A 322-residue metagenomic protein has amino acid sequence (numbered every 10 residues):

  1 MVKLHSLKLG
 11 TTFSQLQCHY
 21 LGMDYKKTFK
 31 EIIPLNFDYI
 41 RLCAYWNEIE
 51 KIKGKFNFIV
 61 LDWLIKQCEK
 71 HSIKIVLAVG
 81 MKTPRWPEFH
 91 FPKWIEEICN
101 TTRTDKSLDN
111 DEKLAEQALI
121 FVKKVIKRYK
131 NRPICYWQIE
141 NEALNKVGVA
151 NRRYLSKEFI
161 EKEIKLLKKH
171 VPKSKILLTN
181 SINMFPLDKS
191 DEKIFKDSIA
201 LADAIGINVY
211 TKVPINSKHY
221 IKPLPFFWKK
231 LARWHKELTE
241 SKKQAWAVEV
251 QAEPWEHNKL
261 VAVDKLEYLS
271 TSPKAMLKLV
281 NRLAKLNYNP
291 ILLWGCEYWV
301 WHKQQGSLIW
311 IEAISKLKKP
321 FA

Functional and structural regions predicted by a protein language model:
M1-I32, F37, C43: Boundary/entry segment of secreted carbohydrate-active catalytic domains
L7-F13, D38-L42, I75-V79, C135-I139 (+4 more regions): Hydrophobic faces of well-ordered beta-strands that scaffold small-molecule active sites in alpha/beta enzyme cores
T12-K26, W46-I59, T83-P87, L144-V147 (+5 more regions): Acidic-and-aromatic substrate-binding clefts and catalytic sites of carbohydrate-active enzymes
C18-P34, A118-I126, P186-S198, S272-R282: Short, acidic/polar
K26-P34, R41-I98, N151-L178, I221-F227: Aromatic-lined substrate-binding rim segments of carbohydrate-active enzymes
V76, Q244-A322: Substrate-binding cleft of secreted/luminal carbohydrate-active enzymes
K82, P87, S107-L114, A118-R152 (+2 more regions): Active-site groove signature of glycoside hydrolases
R153-L260, I311: Glycoside hydrolase catalytic-domain groove-lining segments
